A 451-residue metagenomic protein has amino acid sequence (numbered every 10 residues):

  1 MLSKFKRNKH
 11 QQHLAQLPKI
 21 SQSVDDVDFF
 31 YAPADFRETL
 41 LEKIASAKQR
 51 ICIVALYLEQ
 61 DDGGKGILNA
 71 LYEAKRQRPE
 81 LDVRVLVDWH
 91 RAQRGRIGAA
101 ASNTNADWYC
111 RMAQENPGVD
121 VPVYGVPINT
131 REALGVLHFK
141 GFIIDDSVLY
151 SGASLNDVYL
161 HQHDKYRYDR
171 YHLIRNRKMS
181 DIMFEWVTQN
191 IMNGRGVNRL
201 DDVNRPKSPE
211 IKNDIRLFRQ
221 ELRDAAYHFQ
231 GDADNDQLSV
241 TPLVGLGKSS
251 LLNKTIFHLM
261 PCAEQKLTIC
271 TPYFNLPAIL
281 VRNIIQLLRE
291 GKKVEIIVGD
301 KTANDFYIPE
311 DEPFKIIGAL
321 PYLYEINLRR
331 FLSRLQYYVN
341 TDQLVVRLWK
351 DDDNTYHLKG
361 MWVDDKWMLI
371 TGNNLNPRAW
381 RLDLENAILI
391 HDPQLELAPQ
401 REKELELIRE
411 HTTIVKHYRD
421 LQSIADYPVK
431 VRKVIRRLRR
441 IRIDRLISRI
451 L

Functional and structural regions predicted by a protein language model:
L2-Q11: N-terminal basic/disordered segments at the start of proteins
H10, A15-A45, D61-A263, T302-K359 (+1 more regions): HKD-type phospholipase D/PLD-like phosphodiesterase module
R50, D82-R84, K266, R289-E295: Residues at the starts of beta-strands that form the adenosine-phosphate
R50, S147-V148, K266, K366-W367: Structural motif
V54, L86, I144, S151 (+6 more regions): Generic beta-strand/beta-sheet core signal
Y57-D62, C270-A278: Short, glycine-rich nucleotide/cofactor-binding loops
N69-R76, R282-E290, D364: Short, surface-exposed basic-aromatic patches at helix termini and helix-loop junctions that form
Y338-L451: Long, C-terminal catalytic modules of enzymes
